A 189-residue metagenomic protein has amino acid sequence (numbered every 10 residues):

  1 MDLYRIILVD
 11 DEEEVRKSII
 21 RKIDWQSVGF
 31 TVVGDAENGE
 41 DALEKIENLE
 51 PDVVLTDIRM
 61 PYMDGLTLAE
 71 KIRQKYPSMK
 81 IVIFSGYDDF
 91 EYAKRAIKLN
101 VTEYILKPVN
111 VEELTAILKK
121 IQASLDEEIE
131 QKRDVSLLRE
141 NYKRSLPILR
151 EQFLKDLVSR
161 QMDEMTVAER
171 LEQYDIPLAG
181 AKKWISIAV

Functional and structural regions predicted by a protein language model:
L3-V15, I19-I20: Conserved acidic segment of CheY-like receiver
V9-D10, A36, V54: Conserved sequence signature across two-component system core domains
S18, K22-Q26, K45: Alpha-helical interaction/dimerization surfaces of two-component signaling modules
S27-V32: A generic structural motif
V33-E40: Conserved Asp/Asn-Gly motif in the active-site loop of CheY-like receiver
E40-N141: CheY-like receiver
V109-V189: Interdomain helical linkers/hinges and coiled-coil/dimerization scaffolds that transmit conformational signals
